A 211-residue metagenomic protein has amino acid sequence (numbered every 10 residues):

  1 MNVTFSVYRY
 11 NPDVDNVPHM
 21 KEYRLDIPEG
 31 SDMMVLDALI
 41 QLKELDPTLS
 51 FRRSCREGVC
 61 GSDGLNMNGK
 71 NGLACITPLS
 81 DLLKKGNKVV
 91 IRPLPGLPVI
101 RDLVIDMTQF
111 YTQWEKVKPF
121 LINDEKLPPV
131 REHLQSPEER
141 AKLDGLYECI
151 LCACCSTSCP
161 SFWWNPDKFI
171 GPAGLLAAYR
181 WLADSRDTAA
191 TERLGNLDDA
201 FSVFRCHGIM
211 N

Functional and structural regions predicted by a protein language model:
M1-R24: Eukaryote-biased recognition of intrinsically disordered, low-complexity regulatory segments
P18, R24-E29, D37-I40: A positional/architectural concept
D26, N66-G69: Short strand-turn-strand beta-turns centered on an Asx-Gly dipeptide
D32-P47, L79, N87-N211: Ferredoxin-type iron-sulfur electron-transfer modules in oxidoreductases and energy-metabolism complexes
C55-G64: Short, structured protein-protein interaction patches enriched in aromatics and acidic/basic residues, typified by
G64-L65, C159: Short beta-strand scaffold segments in enzyme catalytic cores
